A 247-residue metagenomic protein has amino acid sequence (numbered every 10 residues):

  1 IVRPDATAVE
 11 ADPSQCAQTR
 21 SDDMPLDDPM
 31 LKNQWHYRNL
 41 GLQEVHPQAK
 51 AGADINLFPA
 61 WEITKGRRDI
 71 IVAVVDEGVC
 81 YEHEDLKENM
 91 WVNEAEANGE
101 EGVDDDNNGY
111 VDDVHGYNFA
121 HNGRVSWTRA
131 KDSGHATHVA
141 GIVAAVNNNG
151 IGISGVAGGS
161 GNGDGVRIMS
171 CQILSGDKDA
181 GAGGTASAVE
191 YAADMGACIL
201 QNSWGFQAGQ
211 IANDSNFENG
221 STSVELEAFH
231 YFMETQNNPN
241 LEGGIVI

Functional and structural regions predicted by a protein language model:
I1-I71, Y81-D85, N118, N122-G123 (+2 more regions): Protease zymogen maturation seam
V2-A11, G176-A186: Short acidic, Gly/Pro-enriched loop/turn segments at secondary-structure junctions
D54-A182, M195-I199, G205-I211, P239-G243: Subtilisin-like serine protease catalytic core
F58, E62, E190, E227-H230 (+1 more regions): Surface-exposed alpha-helical segments enriched in charged/polar residues
S187-G196: Short, well-structured alpha-helical segments in soluble
N216-I247: Catalytic-core regions built around general acid/base machinery
